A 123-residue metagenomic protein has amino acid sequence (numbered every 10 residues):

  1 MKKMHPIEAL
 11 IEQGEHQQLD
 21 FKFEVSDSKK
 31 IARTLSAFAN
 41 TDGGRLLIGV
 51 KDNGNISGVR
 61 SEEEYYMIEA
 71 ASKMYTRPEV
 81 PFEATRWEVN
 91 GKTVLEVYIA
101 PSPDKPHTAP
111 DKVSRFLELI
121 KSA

Functional and structural regions predicted by a protein language model:
M1-A123: Conserved N-terminal catalytic/coupling substructures associated with nucleotide/phosphate chemistry
